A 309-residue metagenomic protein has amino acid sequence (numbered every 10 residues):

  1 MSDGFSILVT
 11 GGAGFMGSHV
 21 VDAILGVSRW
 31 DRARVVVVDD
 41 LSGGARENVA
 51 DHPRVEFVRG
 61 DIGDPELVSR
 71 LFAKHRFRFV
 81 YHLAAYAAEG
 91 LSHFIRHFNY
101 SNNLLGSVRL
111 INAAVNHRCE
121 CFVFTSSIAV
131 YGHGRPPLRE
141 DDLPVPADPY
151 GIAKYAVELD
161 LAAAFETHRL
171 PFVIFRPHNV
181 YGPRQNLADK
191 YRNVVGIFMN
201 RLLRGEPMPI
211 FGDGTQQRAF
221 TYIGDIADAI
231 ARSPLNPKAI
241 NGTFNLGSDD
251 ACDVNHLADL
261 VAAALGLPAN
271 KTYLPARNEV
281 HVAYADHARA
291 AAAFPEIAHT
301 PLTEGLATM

Functional and structural regions predicted by a protein language model:
M1-H178: N-terminal Rossmann-like NAD(P)+-binding domain of SDR-like oxidoreductases, especially those catalyzing
S28, A87, L91, A114 (+8 more regions): A general structural signal marking secondary-structure boundaries and capping sites
D51, G60, G134, L187-Y191 (+3 more regions): Residue-level signature of the cytosolic catalytic core of signaling kinases
E66, R78, G90, H97 (+8 more regions): Residues in well-ordered alpha-helical elements
A88, S127-V130, G134, K190 (+3 more regions): Activation loop
Y100, A147-Y155, D189-G196, A219-F220 (+1 more regions): Short-chain dehydrogenase/reductase
P136, A162-R218, I223-R232, D259-L265: NAD(P)-dependent short-chain dehydrogenase/reductase
L203-M309: C-terminal substrate-binding subdomain of Rossmann-fold SDR/epimerase-dehydratase oxidoreductases
